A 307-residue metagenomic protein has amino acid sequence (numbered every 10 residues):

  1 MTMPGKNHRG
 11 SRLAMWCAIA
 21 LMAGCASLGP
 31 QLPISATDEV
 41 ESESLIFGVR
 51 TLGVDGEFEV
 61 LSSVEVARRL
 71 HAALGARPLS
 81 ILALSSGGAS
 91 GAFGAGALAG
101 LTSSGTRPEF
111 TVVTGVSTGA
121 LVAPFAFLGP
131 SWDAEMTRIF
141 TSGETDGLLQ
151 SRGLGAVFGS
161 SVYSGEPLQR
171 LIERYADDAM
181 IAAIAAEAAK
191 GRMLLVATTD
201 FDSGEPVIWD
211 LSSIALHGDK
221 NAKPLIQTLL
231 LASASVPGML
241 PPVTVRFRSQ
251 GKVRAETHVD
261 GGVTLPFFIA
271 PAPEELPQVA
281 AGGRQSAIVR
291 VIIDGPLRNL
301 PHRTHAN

Functional and structural regions predicted by a protein language model:
T2-M15: Bacterial N-terminal signal peptides that target proteins for export
M22-G24: C-terminal motif of bacterial Sec signal peptides marking the signal peptidase cleavage site
A26-T111, F127-N307: Patatin-like phospholipase
G88, V116-S117: Catalytic nucleophile serine of serine hydrolases, specifically the conserved "nucleophile elbow" pentapeptide
